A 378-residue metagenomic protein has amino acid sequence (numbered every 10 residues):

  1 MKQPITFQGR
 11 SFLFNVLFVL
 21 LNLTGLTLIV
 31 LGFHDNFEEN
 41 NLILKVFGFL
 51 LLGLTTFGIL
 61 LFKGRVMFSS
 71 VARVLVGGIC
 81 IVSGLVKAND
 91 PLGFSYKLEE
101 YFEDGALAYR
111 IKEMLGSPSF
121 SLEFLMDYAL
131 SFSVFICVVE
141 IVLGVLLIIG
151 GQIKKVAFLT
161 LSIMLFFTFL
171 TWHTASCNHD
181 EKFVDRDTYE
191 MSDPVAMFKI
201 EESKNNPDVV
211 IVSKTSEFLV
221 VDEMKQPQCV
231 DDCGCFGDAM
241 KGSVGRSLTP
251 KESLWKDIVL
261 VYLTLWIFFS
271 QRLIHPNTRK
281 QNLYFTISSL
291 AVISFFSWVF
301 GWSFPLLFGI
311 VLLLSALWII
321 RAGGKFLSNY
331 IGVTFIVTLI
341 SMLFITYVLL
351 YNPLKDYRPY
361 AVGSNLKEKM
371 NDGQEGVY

Functional and structural regions predicted by a protein language model:
M1-V139, I149-K256, I267, K280 (+1 more regions): Membrane-interface extramembranous regions
T27-V30, G53-L61, V145, Y262-L273 (+2 more regions): Alpha-helical transmembrane segments
E123-S131, V184-P194, V261, G309-S315 (+1 more regions): Juxtamembrane/interfacial segments around transmembrane helices
G144-L147, T338-I340: Buried hydrophobic-core signal for structured, non-transmembrane domains
L161-F169, Y284-W302, L317-Y357: Internal/C-terminal transmembrane anchor helices
D187-P227, G332-Y378: Membrane-interface segments at or immediately adjacent to transmembrane helices that form the boundary between
K251-I258, G301-V311: Loop-to-transmembrane alpha-helix initiation sites
L254-F296: Short Fe-S-cluster ligation motifs
